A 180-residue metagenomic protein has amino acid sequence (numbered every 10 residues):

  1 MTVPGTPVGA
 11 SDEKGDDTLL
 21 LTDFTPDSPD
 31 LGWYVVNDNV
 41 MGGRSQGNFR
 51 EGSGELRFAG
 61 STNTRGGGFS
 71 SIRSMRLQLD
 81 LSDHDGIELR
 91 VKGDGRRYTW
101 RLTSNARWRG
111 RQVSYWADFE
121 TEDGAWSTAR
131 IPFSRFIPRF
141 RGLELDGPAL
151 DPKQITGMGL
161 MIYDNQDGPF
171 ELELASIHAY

Functional and structural regions predicted by a protein language model:
T2-Y180: Beta-rich carbohydrate-recognition modules and glycan-binding surfaces
